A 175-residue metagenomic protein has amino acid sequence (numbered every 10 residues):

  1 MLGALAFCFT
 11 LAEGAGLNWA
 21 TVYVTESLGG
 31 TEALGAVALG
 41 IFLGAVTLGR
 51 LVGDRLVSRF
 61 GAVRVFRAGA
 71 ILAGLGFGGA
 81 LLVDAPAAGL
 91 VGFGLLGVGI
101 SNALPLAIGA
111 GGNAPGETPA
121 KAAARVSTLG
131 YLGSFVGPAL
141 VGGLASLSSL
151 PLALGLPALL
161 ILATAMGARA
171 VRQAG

Functional and structural regions predicted by a protein language model:
M1-A12, G94-V98: Pair of pore-lining "gating" transmembrane helices in MFS-fold secondary transporters
N18-L34: Short amphipathic helix-loop junctions that connect adjacent transmembrane helices in Major Facilitator Superfamily/SLC
V24-T25, L56-V57, G112, L140-S149: Interfacial helix-cap and linker-helix signal at transmembrane-aqueous boundaries of multi-pass secondary transporters
G49-A62, A145: Helix-to-loop junctions at the C-terminal end of transmembrane segments in multipass secondary transporters
R64-G79: Structural signature of the two symmetry-related core transmembrane helices
G76, A87-L95: Paired small-residue
N102-P115: Intracellular juxtamembrane helix-capping segments at the cytosolic ends of symmetry-related transmembrane helices
E117-S148: A late C-terminal transmembrane helix in Major Facilitator Superfamily
